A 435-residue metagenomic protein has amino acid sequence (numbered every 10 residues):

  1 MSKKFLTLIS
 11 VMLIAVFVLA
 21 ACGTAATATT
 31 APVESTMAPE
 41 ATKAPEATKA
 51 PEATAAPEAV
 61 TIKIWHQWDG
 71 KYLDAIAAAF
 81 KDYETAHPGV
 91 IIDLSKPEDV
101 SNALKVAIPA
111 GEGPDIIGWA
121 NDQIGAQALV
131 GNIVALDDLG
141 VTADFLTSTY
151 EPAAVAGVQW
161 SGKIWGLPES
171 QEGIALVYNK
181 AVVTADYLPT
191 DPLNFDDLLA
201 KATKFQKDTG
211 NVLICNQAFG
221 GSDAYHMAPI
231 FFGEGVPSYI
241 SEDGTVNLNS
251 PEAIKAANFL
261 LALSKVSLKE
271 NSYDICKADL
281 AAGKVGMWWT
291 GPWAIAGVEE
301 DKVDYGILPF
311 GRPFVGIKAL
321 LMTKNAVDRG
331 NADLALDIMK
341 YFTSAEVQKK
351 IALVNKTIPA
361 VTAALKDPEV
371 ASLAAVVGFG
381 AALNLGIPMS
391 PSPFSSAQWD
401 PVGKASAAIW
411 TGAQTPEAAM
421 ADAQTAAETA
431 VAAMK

Functional and structural regions predicted by a protein language model:
E52-A56, N121-A175, T184, D196-K201 (+5 more regions): Hinge/lid segment of periplasmic solute-binding proteins
E58-D69, V90-S95, I116, W165: Short, well-ordered beta-strand elements
A79-Y150, Q159, A181-L193, G286-M287 (+2 more regions): Extracytoplasmic "Venus flytrap"/periplasmic binding protein-like
K81, A86, T184-A185, I254 (+4 more regions): Extracytoplasmic/periplasmic substrate-recognition and gating elements
S161-E169, I174, D196-T245, V285: Extracytoplasmic/periplasmic solute-binding protein
T184, L385-K435: Conserved C-terminal helix/tail region of periplasmic/extracytoplasmic solute-binding proteins
K201-K204, D208, E242-N271: Glycine-centered hinge/linker elements that transmit conformational signals in sensory and ligand-binding systems
L353-K404, A408: Long, aromatic- and glycine/proline-rich binding clefts that accommodate carbohydrate-like moieties
